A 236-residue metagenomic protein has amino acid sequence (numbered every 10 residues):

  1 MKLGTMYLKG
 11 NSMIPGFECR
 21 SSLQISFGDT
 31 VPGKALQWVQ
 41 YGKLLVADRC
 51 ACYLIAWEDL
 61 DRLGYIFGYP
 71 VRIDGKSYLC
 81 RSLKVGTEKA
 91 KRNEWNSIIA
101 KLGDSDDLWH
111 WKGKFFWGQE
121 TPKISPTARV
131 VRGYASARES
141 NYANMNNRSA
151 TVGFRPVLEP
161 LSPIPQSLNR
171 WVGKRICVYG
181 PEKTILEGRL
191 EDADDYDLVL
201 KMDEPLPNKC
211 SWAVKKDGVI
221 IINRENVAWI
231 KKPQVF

Functional and structural regions predicted by a protein language model:
M1-A47: GGW-centered surface loops in extracellular recognition modules
M1-K9, A47, A51-Y53, Y65-G180 (+3 more regions): C-terminal, surface-exposed recognition/capping segments
P15, L54-I55: Short catalytic/ligand-binding loop motif for oxyanion handling, primarily in non-cytosolic enzymes, centered on
A35-V39, L168-N169, G188-A193, A213 (+1 more regions): Short, exposed beta-strand/loop patches in secreted or surface proteins that constitute
I55-F67, V214-G218: Extended Gly/Ser/Thr-rich low-complexity repeat segments, especially those forming or decorating extracellular
V199-L200, R224: Extended, polar, solvent-exposed accessory "stalk/spacer" segments that flank core modules
P205, C210-F236: Structured surface patches comprising rigid loops and adjacent beta-strands/short helices at the edges of well-ordered
